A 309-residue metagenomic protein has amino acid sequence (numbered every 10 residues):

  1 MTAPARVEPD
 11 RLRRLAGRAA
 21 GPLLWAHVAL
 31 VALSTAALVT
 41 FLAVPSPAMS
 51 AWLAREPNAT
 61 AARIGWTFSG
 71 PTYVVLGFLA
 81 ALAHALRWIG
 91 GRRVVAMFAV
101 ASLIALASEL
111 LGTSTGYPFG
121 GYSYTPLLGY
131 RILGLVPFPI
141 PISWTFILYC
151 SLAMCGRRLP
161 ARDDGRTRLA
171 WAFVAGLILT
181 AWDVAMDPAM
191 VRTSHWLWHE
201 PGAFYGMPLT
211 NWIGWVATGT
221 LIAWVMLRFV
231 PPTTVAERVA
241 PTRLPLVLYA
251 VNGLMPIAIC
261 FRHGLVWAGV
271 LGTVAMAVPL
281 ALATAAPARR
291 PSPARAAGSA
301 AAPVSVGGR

Functional and structural regions predicted by a protein language model:
T2-R309: Aromatic-rich, lipid-facing transmembrane alpha helices and their immediate juxtamembrane interface loops in integral
